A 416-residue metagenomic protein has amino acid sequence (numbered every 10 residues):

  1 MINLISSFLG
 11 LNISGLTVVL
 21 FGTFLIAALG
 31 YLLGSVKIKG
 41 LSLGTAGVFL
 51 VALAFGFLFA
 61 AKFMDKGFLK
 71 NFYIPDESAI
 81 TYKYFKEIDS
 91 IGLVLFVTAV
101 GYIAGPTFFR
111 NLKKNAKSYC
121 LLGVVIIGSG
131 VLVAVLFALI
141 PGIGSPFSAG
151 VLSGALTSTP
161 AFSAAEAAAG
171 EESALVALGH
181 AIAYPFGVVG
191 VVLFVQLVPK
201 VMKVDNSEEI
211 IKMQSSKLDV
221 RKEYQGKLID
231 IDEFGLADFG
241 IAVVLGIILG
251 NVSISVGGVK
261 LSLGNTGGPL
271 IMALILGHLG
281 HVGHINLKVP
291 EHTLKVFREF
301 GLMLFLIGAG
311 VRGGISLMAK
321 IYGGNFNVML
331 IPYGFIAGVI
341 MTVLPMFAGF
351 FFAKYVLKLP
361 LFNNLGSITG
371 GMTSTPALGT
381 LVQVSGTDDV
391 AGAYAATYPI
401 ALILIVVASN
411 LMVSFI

Functional and structural regions predicted by a protein language model:
M1-T23, P199-F239, H284-I285: Intrinsically disordered, low-complexity non-transmembrane regions of multi-pass membrane transporters
I2-N3, G130-G144, H180-Y224, I340 (+3 more regions): Juxtamembrane and boundary regions of transmembrane helices in multi-pass small-molecule transporters and channels
L9-F24, K83-V97, P146-S153, L261-L274 (+1 more regions): Structural signature of hydrophobic alpha-helical transmembrane segments
L32-G47, L58-G67, L193-L197, V201 (+2 more regions): Flexible hinge motifs at transmembrane-helix junctions and intramembrane kinks/re-entrant loops in multi-pass membrane
A52-D65, T81-K113, I271-I285, K295-G323: Hydrophobic transmembrane alpha-helices of secondary-active transporters and Na+-translocating membrane complexes
F72-Y73, D238-I340: Transmembrane helical segments that form the transport core of multi-pass membrane transport proteins
P106-A134, Y184, I315-F347, Y398-P399: Entry/N-cap segments of selected transmembrane alpha helices and their immediately preceding amphipathic helices
P141-P185, L357-I400: Alpha-helical membrane segments and immediately flanking helix-loop junctions that form or couple to the substrate/ion
